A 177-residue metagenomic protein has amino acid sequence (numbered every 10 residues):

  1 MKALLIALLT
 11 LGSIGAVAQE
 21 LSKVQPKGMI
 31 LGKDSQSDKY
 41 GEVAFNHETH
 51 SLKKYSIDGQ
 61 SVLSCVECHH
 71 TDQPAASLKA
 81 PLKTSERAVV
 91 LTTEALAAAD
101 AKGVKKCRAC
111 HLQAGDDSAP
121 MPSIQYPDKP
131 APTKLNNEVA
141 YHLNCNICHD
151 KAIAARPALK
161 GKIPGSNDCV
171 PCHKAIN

Functional and structural regions predicted by a protein language model:
M1-L5: Positively charged n-region of N-terminal signal peptides that target proteins for export
L8-V17: Hydrophobic h-region of N-terminal signal peptides that target proteins for export in Gram-negative bacteria
V17-N177: Short sequence/structural segments immediately N-terminal
